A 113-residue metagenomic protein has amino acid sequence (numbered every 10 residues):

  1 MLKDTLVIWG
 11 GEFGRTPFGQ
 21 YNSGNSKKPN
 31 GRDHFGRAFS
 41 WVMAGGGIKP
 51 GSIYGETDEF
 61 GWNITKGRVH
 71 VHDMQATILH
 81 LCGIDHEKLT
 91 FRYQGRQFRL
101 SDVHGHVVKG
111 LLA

Functional and structural regions predicted by a protein language model:
M1-A113: Ligand-binding pockets and gating/stacking loops
